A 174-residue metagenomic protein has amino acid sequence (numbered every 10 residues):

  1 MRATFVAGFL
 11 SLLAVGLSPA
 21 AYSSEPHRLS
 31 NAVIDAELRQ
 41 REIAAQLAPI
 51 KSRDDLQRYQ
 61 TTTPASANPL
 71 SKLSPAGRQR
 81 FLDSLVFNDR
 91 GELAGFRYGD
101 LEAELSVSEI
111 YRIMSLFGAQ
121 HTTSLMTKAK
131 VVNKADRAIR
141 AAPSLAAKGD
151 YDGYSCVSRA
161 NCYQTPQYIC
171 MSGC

Functional and structural regions predicted by a protein language model:
M1-T4: Positively charged n-region of N-terminal signal peptides that target proteins for export
A7-G16: Bacterial N-terminal signal peptides
L17-P19, S158: Generic detector of short, well-ordered, non-transmembrane alpha-helical segments enriched in hydrophobic residues
A20-A146: N-terminal propeptides/leader regions of secreted preproproteins that are proteolytically removed before maturation
A147-C174: Secreted, short cysteine-rich peptides and small extracellular cysteine-rich domains stabilized by multiple disulfide
